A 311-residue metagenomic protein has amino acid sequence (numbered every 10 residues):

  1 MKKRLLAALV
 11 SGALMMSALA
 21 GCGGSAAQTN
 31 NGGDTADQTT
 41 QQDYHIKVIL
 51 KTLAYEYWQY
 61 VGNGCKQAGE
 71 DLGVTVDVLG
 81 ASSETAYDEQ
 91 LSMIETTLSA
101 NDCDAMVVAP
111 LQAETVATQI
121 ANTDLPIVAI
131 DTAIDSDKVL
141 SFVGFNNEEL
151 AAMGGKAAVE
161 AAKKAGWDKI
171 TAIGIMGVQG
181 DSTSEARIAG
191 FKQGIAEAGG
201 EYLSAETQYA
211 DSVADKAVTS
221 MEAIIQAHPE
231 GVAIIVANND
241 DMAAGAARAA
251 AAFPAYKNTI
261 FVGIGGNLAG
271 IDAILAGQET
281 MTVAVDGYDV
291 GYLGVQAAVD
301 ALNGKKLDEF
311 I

Functional and structural regions predicted by a protein language model:
M1-G12: Positively charged n-region of N-terminal signal peptides that target proteins for export
L5, C22-I311: A residue-level marker of the well-folded mature domains of exported/periplasmic proteins
L14-M16, N63: Hydrophobic alpha-helical membrane context
S17-G21: C-terminal motif of bacterial Sec signal peptides marking the signal peptidase cleavage site
